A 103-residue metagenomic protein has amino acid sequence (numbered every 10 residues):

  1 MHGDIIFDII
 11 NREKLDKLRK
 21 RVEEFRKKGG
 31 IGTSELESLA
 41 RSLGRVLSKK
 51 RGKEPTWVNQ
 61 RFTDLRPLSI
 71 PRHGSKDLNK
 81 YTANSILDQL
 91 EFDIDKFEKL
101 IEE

Functional and structural regions predicted by a protein language model:
H2-K50, T56-E103: Basic nucleic-acid-binding interfaces
